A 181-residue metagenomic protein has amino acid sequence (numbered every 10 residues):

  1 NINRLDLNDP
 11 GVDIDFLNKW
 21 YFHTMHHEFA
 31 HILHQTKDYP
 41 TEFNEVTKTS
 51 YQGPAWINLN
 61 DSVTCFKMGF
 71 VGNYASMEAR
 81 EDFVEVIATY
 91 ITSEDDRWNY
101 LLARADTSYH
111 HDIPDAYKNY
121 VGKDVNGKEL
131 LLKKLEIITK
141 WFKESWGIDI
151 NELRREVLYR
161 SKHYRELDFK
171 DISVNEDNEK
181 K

Functional and structural regions predicted by a protein language model:
N1-K19: Active-site scaffold of zinc-dependent metalloenzymes
D9, D13, V63-K67, K118: General secondary-structure edge motif
I14, M68-G72, G122-K123: Residue-level detector of alpha-helix boundaries and kinks
D15-W20, T24, Y74-E81, E129-L132: Soluble non-cytosolic domains of exported or imported proteins
K19-Y39, V84: Active-site recognition of the HExxH zinc-binding catalytic motif
K37-D96: Post-HExxH zinc-binding segment in Zn-dependent metallohydrolases
F83-K181: Pan-zinc metallopeptidase signature
